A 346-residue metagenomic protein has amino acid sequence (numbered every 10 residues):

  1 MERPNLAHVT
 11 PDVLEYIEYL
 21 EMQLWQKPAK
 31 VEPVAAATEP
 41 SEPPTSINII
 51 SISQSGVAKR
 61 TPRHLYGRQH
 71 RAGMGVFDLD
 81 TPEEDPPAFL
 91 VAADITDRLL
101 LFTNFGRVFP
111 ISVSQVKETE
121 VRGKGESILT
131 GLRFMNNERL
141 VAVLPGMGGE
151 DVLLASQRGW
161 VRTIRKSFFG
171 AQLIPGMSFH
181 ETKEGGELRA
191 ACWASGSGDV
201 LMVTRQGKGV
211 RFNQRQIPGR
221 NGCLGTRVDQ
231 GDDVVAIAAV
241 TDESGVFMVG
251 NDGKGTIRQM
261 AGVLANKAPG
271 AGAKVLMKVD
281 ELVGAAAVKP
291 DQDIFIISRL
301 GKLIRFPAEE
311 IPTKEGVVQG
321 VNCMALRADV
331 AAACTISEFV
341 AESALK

Functional and structural regions predicted by a protein language model:
M1-K346: Short, structured "edge-of-domain" segments at secondary-structure transitions
